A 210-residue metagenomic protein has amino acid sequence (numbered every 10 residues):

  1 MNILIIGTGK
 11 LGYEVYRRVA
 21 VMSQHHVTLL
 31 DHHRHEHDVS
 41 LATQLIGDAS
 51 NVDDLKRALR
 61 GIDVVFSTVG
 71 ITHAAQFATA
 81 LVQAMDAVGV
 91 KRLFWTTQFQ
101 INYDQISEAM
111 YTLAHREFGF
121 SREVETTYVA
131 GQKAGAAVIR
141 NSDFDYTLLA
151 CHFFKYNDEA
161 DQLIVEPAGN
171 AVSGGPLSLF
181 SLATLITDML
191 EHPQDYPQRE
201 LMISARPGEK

Functional and structural regions predicted by a protein language model:
I3-G7: Conserved N-terminal Rossmann-fold NAD(P)-binding element of oxidoreductases
G12-Y13: N-terminal Rossmann-fold NAD(P) dinucleotide-binding loop
V19: Aromatic pocket-lining residues of Rossmann-like dinucleotide-binding sites
L29-E36, F153: Short, polar loop motifs at secondary-structure junctions
H33-A87, E191: NAD(P)H-binding glycine-rich loop region in Rossmannoid oxidoreductase-like domains and their noncatalytic homologs
I71-I164: Glycine-/Pro-rich loop/turn segments that contact NAD(P) or position catalytic residues in Rossmann-like domains
L149, S173-D188, R199: Substrate-positioning beta->alpha
D158-L163, L190-R199: Glycine/proline-rich active-site loop of Rossmann-fold NAD(P)-dependent oxidoreductases
